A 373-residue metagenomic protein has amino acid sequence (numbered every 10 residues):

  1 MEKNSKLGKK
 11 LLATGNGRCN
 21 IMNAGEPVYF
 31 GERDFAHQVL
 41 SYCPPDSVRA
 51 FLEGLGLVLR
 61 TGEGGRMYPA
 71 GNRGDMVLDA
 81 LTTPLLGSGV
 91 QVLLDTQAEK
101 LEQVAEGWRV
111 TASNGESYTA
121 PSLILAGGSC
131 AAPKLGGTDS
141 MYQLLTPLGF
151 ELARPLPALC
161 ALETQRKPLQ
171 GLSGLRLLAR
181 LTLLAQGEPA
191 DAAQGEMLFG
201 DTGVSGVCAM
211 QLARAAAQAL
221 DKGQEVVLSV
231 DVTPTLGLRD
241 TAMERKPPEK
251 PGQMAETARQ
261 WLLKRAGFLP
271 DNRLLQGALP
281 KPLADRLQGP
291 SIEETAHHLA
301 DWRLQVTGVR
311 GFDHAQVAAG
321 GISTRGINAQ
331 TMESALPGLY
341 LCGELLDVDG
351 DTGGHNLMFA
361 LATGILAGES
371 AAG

Functional and structural regions predicted by a protein language model:
M1-N16: Glycine-rich FAD pyrophosphate-binding loop
K6, I21, S41, S47-A50 (+7 more regions): Residue-level recognition of phosphate/Mg2+-coordinating polar/acidic sites in nucleotide-handling active sites
L12-L78: A conserved beta-strand/loop capping segment in the N-terminal third of enzymes that catalyze redox or closely related
A36-P44, E63-T83, L93, A132-G137 (+2 more regions): Short beta-strand to alpha-helix junction loop
V92-T96, R154-L156, R310: Short loop/edge segments at beta-strand edges and connector loops that shape dinucleotide/nucleotide cofactor-binding
L94-G107: A conserved short coil-to-beta-strand element within the FAD-binding core of flavoproteins
S122-P168: Glycine-rich loop(s) and the adjacent beta-strand/alpha-helix scaffold that form part
S129-L148, E333, D347-G373: A conserved FAD-binding loop/helix module that cradles the flavin
